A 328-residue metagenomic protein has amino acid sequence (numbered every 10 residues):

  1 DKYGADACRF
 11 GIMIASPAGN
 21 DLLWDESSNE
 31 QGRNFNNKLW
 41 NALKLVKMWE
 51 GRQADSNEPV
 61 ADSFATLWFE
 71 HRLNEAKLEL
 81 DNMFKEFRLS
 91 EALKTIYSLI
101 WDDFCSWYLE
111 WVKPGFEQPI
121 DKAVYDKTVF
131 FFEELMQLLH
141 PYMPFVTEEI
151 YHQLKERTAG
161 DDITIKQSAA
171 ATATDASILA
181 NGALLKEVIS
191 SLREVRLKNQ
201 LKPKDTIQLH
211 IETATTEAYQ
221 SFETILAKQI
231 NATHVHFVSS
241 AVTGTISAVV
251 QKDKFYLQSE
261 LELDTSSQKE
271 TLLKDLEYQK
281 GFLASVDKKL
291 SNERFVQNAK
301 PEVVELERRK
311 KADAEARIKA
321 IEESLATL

Functional and structural regions predicted by a protein language model:
D1-N20: Alpha-helical recognition segments enriched in aromatics with Gly/Pro capping that present substrate-recognition
K2, L23-L328: Feature 926 captures the class I aminoacyl-tRNA synthetase adenylation module centered on the KMSKS loop
